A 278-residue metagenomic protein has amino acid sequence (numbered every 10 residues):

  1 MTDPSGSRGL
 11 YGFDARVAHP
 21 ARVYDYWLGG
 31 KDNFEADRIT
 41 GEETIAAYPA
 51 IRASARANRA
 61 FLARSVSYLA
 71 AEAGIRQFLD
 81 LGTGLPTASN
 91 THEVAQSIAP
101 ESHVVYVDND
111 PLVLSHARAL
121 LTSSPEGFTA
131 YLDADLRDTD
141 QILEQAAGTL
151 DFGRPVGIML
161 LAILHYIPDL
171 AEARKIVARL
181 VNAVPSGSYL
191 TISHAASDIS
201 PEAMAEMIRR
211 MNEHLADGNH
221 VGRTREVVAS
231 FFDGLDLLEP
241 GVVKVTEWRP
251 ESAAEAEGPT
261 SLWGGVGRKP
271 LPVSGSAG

Functional and structural regions predicted by a protein language model:
M1-A134, T139-D140, E144-F152, E206 (+2 more regions): Rossmann-like AdoMet
S102, F128-T129, V156, S188 (+1 more regions): Short, conserved active-site loop motifs that form the nucleotide-linked donor/cofactor pocket
T139-L143, Y166-R179: A short, conserved alpha-helix within the catalytic core of class I
V156-L160, I176-A195: Conserved beta-strand signature within the Rossmann-like core of class I S-adenosyl-L-methionine
L164-Y166, A195-I199: Short "lid" loop at the C-terminus of a central beta-strand within the Rossmann-like core of SAM-dependent
E202-D217: Short, glycine-/aromatic-enriched active-site segment of Class I SAM-dependent methyltransferases
G218-V242: Short alpha-helix
G241-V243, E247-G278: Core SAM-dependent methyltransferase catalytic element
